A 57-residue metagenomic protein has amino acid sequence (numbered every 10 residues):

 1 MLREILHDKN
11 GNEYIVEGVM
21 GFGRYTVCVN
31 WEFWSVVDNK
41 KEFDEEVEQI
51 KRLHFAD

Functional and structural regions predicted by a protein language model:
M1-L2, R52-D57: Short intrinsically disordered terminal tails
H7, G11-E48: Acidic, low-complexity, intrinsically disordered interaction modules
